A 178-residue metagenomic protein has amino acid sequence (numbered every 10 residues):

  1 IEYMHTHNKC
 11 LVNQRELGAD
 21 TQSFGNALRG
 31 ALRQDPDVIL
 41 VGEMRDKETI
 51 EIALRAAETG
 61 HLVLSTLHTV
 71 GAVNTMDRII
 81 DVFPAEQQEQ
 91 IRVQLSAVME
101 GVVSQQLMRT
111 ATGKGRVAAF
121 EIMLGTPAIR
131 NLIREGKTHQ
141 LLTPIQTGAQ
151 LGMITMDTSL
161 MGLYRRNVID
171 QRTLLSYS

Functional and structural regions predicted by a protein language model:
I1-S178: Short, flexible helix-loop junctions that flank or precede catalytic/ligand sites
